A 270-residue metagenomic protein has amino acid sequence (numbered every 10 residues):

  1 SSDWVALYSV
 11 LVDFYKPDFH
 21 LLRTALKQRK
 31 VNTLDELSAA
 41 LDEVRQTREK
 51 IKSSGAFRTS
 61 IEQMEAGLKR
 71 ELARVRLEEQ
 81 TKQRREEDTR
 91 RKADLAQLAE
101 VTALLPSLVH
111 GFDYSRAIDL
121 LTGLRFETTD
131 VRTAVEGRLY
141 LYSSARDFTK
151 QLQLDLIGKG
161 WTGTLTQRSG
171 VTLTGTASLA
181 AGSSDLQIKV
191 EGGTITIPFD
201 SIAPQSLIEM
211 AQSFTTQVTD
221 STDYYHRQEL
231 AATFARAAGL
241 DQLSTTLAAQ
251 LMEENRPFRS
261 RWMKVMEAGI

Functional and structural regions predicted by a protein language model:
S1-A73, L77-I270: Compositionally biased alpha-helical segments
